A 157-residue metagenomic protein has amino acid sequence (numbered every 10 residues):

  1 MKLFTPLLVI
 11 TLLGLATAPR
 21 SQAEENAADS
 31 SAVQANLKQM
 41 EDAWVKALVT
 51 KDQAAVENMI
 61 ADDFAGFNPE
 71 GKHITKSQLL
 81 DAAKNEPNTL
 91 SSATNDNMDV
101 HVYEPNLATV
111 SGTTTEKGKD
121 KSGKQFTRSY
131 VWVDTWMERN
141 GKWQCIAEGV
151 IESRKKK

Functional and structural regions predicted by a protein language model:
F4, Q22-K157: A beta-strand edge to alpha-helix "cap/lid" segment located at domain peripheries
P6-A16: Bacterial N-terminal signal peptides
